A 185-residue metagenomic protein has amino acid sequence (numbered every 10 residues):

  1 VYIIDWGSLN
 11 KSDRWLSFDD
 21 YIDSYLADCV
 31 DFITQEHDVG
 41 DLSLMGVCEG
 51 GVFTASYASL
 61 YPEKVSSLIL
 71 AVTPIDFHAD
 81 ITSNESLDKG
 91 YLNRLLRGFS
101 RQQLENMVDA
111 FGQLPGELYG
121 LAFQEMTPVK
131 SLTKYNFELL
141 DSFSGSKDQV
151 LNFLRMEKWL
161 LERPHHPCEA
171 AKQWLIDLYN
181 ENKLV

Functional and structural regions predicted by a protein language model:
V1-K11: Conserved alpha/beta-hydrolase
Y2-I4, M45, I69: Hydrophobic/aromatic beta-strand patches that form the interior of the parallel beta-sheet core in alpha/beta enzyme
G7-S8, F18, I22, V65: Extended, composition-driven regions rather than compact fold-specific motifs
D13-W15, I81: Conserved catalytic-core motifs of eukaryotic protein kinase domains, centered on the activation segment
W15-E36: Alpha/beta-hydrolase active-site loop
Q35, V39, F53-E169: Alpha/beta-hydrolase-fold enzymes
M45-G50, T54: Gly/Ala-rich beta-loop-alpha elbow adjacent to hydrolase catalytic centers
D177-V185: Active-site nucleophile elbow and catalytic-triad environment of alpha/beta-hydrolase enzymes
